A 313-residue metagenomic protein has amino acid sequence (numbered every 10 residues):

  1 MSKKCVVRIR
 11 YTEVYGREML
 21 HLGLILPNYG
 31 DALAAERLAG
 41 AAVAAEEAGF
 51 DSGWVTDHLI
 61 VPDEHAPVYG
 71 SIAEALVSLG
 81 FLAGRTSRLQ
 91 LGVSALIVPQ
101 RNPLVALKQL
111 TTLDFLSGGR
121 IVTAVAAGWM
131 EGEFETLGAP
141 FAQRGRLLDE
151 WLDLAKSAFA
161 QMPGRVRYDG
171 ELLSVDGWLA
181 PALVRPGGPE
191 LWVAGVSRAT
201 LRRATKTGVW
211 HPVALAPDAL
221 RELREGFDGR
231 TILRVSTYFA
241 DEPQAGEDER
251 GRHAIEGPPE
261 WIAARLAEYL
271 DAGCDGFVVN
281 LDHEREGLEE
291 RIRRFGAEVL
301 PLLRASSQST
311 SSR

Functional and structural regions predicted by a protein language model:
K3-K4, I9-R313: Active-site-adjacent structural elements that line small-molecule/cofactor binding pockets in enzymes
